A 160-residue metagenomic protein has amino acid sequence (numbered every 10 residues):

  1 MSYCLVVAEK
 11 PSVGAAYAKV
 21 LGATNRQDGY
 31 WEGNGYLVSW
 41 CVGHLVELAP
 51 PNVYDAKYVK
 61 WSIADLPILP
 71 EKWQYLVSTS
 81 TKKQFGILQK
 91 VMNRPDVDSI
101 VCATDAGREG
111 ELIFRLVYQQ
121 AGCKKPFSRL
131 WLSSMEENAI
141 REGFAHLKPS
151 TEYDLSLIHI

Functional and structural regions predicted by a protein language model:
M1-L157: Intrinsically disordered, low-complexity regulatory segments
